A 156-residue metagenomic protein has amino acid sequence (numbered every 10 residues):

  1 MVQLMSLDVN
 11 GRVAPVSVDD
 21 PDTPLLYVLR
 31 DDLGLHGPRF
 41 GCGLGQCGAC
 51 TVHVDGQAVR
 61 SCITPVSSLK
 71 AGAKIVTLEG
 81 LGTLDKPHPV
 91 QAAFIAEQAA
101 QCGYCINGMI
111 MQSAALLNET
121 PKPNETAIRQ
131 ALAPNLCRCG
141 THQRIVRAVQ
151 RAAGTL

Functional and structural regions predicted by a protein language model:
M1-L156: Signature of N-terminal electron-transfer/Fe-S-associated modules in redox systems
